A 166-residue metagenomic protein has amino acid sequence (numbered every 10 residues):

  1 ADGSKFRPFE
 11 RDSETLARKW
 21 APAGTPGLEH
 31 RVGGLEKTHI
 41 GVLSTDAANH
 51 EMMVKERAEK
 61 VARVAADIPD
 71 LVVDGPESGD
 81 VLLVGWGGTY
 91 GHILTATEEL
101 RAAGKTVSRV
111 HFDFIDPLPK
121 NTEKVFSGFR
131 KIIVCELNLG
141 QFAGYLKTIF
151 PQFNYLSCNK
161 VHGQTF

Functional and structural regions predicted by a protein language model:
A1-F166: Flexible, low-complexity linker and terminal segments
